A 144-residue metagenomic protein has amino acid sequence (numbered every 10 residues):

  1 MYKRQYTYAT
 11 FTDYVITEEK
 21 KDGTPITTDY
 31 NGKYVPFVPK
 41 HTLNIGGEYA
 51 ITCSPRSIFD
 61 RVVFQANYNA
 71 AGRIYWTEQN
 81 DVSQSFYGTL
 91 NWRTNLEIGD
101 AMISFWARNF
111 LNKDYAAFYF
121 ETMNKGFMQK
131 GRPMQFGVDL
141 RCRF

Functional and structural regions predicted by a protein language model:
K3-I74, R141: Gram-negative outer-membrane beta-barrel transporters
T7, N69-T77, N95-F144: C-terminal beta-signal and adjacent terminal beta-strands/loops of Gram-negative outer-membrane beta-barrel proteins
G32-P36, E78-S83, K125-Q129: Outer-membrane beta-barrel domain signature
P39-L43, F86-L90, R132-F136: Residues that define the transmembrane beta-barrel architecture of outer-membrane proteins
N44, N80, N91, N109-N112: Asparagine-centered polar/low-complexity signal
C53, N91-W92: Generic recognition of flexible, low-complexity loop/linker segments
D60-R61, N80-V82, A107-R108: Composition- and surface-driven signal marking solvent-exposed, interaction-prone regions in large proteins
A71, S83-Y87: Outer-membrane beta-barrel transmembrane domain signature
